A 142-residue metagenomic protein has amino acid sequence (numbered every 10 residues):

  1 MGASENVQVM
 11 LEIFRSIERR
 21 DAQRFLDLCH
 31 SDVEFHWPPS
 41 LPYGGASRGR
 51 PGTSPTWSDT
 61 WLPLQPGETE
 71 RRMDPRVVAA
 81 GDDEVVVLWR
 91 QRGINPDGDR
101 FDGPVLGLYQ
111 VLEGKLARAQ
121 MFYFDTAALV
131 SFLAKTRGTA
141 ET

Functional and structural regions predicted by a protein language model:
M1-E5, S58-T142: A beta-strand edge to alpha-helix "cap/lid" segment located at domain peripheries
M1-S31, K135-T142: Short, low-complexity N-terminal intrinsically disordered segments enriched in polar/charged residues
V9-R19, G44-S47, L64-P66, L88-W89: Short, mixed-charge, low-aromatic patches
M10-I13, F25, V33, G49 (+5 more regions): Hydrophobic pocket/interface hotspot
D21, E34, F124-D125: Poly-acidic low-complexity segments
R24-L26, H30-D83: A solvent-exposed, acidic/Ser-Thr-rich amphipathic alpha-helical stretch
